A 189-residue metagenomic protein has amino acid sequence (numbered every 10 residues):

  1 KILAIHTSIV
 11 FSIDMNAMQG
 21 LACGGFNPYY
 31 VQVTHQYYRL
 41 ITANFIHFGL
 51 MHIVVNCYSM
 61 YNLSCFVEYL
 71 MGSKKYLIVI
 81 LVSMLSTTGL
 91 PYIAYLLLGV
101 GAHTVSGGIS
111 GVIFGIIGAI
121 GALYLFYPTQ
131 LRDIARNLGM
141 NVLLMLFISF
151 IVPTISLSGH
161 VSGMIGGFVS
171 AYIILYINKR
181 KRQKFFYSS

Functional and structural regions predicted by a protein language model:
K1-S189: A detector for small-residue-rich transmembrane helices and their helix-helix packing motifs
